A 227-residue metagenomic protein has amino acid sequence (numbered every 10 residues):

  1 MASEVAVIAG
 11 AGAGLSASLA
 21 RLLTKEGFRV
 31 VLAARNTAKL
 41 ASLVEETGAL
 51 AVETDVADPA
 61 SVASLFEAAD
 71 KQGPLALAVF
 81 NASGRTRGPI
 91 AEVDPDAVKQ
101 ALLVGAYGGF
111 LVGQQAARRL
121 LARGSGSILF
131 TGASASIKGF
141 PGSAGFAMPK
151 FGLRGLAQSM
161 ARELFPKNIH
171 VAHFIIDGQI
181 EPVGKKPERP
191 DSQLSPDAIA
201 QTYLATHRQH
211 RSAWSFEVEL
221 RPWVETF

Functional and structural regions predicted by a protein language model:
E4, P74-A76, P89, L120-A133 (+1 more regions): Active-site loop of short-chain dehydrogenase/reductase
G12-A13: Conserved glycine-rich cofactor-binding loop
E26-S42: Conserved glycine-rich Rossmann-like NAD(P)H-binding loop of the short-chain dehydrogenase/reductase
T54-L65, P95: The beta1-alpha1 cofactor-binding region of Rossmann-like NAD(H)/NADP(H)-dependent oxidoreductases
P89-I90, A97-K99: Substrate-binding pocket helix/loop in short-chain dehydrogenase/reductase
S127-G152, A157-Q158, R162-F165: Catalytic loop of short-chain dehydrogenase/reductase
P166-P182, K186-F227: C-terminal helical subdomain
